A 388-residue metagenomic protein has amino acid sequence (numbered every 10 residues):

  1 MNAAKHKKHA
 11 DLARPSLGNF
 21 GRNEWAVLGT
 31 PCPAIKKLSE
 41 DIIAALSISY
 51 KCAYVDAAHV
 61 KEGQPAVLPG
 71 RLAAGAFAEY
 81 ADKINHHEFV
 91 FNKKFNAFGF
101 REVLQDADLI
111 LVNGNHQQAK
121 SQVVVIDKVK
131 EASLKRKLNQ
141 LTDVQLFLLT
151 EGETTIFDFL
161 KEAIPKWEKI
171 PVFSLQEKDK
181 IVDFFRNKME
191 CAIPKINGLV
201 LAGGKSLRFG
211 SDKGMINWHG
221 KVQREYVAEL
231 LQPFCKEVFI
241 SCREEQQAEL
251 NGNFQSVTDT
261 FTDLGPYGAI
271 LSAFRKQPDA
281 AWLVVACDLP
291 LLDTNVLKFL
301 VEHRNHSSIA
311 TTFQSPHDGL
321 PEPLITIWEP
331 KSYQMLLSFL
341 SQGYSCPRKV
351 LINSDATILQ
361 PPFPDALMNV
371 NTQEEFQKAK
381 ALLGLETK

Functional and structural regions predicted by a protein language model:
M1-A26, F173-C191: Extreme N-terminal, non-catalytic leader segments that precede Walker-type/kinase nucleotide-binding cores
A4-K8, A78-D82, L149-T150, K166-K178 (+1 more regions): Short acidic-hydrophobic, aromatic-tinged amphipathic segments that line or gate anion-handling sites
R14-E24, K36-K93, F98, V103: N-terminal phosphate/diphosphate-binding loop that engages ATP/GTP or pyrophosphate donors across diverse enzyme folds
R22, S49-Y50, A76, L104-L109 (+3 more regions): Short, high-confidence coil segments that cap the C-terminus of an alpha-helix and link into the following beta-strand
P33-I35, A45, A58, I193-Y344 (+3 more regions): Nucleotide and nucleotide-moiety/phosphate-recognizing core
A34, V60-A66, E131-L134, G152-L160 (+2 more regions): Short, charged/polar "capping" segments at the starts of alpha-helices and the immediately preceding loops
L109-N187: Phosphate/Mg2+-binding loops and adjacent switch elements in nucleotide/diphosphate-handling enzyme cores
E162-K195, M368-K388: Charged phosphate-binding loop/patch that engages nucleotide di/tri-phosphates or the phosphate backbone of nucleic
